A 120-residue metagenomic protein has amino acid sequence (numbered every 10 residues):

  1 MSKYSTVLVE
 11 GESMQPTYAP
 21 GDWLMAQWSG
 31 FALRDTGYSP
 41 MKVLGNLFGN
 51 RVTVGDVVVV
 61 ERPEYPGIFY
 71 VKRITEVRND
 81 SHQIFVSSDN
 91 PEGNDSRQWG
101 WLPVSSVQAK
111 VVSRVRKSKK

Functional and structural regions predicted by a protein language model:
M1-F85, P91-E92: Feature for secretory/organellar precursors and membrane-associated catalytic proteins
I84-V86, S113-K120: Short acidic, Gly/Pro-enriched loop/turn segments at secondary-structure junctions
F85-V104: Short solvent-exposed strand/turn elements
